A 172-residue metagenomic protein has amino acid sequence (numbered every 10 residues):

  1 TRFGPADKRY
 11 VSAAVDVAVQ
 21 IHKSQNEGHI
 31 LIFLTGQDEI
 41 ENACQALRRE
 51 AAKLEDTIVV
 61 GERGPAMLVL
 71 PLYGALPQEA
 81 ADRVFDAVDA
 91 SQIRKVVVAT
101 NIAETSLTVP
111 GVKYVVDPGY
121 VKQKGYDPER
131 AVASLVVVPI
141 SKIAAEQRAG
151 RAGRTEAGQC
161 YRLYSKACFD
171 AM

Functional and structural regions predicted by a protein language model:
T1-M172: P-loop NTPase motor module signature
